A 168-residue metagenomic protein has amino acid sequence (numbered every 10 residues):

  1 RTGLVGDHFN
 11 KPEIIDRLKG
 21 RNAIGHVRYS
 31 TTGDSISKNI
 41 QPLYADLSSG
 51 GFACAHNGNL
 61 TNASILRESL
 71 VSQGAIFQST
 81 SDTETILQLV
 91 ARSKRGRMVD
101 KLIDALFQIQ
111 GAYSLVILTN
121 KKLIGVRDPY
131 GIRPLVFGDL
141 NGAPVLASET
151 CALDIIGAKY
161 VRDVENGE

Functional and structural regions predicted by a protein language model:
R1-V164: Conserved short alpha-helical segments that host acidic/polar catalytic motifs at enzyme active sites
G167-E168: Loop/turn positions that initiate beta-strands
